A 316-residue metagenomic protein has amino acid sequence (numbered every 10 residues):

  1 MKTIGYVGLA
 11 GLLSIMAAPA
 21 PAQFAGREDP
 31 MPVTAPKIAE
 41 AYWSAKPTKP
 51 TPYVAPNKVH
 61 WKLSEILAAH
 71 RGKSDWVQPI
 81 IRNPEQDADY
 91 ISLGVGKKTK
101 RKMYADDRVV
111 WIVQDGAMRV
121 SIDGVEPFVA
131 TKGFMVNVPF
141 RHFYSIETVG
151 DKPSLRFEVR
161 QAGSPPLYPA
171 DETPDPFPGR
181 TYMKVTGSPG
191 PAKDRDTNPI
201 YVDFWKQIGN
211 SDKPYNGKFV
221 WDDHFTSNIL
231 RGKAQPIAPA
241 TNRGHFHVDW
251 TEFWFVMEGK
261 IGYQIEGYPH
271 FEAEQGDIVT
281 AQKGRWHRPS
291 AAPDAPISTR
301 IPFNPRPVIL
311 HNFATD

Functional and structural regions predicted by a protein language model:
M1-G5: Positively charged n-region of N-terminal signal peptides that target proteins for export
V7-M16: Bacterial N-terminal signal peptides
A18-A22: Sec/Tat signal peptide C-region and signal peptidase I cleavage site
Q23-D87, K100, P166-P236, R243 (+1 more regions): A short, N-terminal "cap"/entry segment at the start of jelly-roll beta-barrel domains of the cupin/DSBH fold
S92-G94, M103-V120, G232, F246-G262 (+1 more regions): Short, conserved beta-strand element in jelly-roll/cupin
G124-R141, G267-G284: Short acidic-glycine-tyrosine-enriched beta hairpin
N137, D151-P169, T280, D294-F313: A short hydrophobic beta-strand segment most commonly corresponding to one strand of the jelly-roll/cupin
E147-V149, S290-A292: Asparagine-centered strand-capping/turn motif at beta-strand->loop junctions
